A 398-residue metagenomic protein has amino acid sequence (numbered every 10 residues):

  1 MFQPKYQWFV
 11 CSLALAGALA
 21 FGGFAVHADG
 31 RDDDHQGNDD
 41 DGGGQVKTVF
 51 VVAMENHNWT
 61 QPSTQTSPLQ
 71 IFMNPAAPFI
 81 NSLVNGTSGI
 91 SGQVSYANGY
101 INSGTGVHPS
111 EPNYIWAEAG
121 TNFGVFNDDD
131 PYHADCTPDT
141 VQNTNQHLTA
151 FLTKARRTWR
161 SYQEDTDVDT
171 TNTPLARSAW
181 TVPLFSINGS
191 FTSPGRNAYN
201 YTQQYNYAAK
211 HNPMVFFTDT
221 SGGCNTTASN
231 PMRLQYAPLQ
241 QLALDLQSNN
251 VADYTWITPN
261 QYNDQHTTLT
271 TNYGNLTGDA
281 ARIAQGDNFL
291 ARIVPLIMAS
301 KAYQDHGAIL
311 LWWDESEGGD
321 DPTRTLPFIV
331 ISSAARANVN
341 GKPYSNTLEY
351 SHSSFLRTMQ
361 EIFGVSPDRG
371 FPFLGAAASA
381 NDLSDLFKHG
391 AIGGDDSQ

Functional and structural regions predicted by a protein language model:
F2-C11: Bacterial N-terminal signal peptides that target proteins for export
Y6, A18, D29-R31: RTX-like calcium-binding, glycine/aspartate-rich low-complexity repeat tracts
S12-G22: Bacterial N-terminal signal peptides
G22-G23, L386: Amphipathic, positively biased hydrophobic alpha-helical segments used for protein targeting and membrane insertion
F24-A28: Sec/Tat signal peptide C-region and signal peptidase I cleavage site
D29-Q398: N-terminal pro-sequences and low-complexity stem/linker regions of secreted or lumenal proteins
